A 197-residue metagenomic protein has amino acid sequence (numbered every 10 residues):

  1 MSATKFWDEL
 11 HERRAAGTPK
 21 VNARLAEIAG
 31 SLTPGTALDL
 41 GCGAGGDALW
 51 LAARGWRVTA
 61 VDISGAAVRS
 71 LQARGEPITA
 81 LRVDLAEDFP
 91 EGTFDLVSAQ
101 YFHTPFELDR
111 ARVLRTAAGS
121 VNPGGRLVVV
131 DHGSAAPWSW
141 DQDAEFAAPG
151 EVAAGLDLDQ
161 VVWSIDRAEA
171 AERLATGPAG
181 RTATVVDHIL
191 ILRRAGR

Functional and structural regions predicted by a protein language model:
M1-L32: Conserved class I S-adenosyl-L-methionine
G35-G43: Conserved class I S-adenosyl-L-methionine
A44-A86: Class I SAM-dependent methyltransferase SAM/SAH-binding core
F89-L96: A short acidic, Gly/Pro-enriched loop at the edge of an enzyme's catalytic core that lines a small-molecule cofactor
T104-A117: A short, conserved alpha-helix within the catalytic core of class I
G124-H132: Conserved beta-strand signature within the Rossmann-like core of class I S-adenosyl-L-methionine
E145-V162: Short alpha-helix
T176-R197: Core SAM-dependent methyltransferase catalytic element
